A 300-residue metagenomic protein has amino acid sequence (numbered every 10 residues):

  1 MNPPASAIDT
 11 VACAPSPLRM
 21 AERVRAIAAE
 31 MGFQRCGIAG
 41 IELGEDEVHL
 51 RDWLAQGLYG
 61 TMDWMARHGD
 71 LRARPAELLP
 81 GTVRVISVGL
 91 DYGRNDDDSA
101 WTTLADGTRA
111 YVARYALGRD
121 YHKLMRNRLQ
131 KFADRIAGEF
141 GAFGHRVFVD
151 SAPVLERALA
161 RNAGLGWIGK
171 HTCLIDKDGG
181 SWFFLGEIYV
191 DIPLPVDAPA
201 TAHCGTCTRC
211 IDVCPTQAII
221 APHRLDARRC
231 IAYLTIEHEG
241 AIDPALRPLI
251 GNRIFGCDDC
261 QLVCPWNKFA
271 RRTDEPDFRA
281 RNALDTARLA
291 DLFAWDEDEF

Functional and structural regions predicted by a protein language model:
N2-H203, I242, G251: Auxiliary alpha/beta "docking" domains used to position bulky ligands
G32, L54, L58, L90 (+3 more regions): Generic secondary-structure transition motif, activating predominantly at the C-termini of alpha-helices
F33, R209-Y233, E239, R253-D277: Iron-sulfur cluster-binding cysteine motifs and their immediate structural context in ferredoxin-like electron-transfer
G40, R74, D120, D150 (+4 more regions): Poly-acidic low-complexity segments
P195, I236-E237: A short, flexible beta-alpha/helix-coil linker loop
T206: SIR2/sirtuin NAD+-dependent deacylase catalytic core
I219-I236, A283-E299: A glycine-rich, aromatic-flanked flexible loop/lid motif
P244-F300: Alpha-helical scaffold domains
